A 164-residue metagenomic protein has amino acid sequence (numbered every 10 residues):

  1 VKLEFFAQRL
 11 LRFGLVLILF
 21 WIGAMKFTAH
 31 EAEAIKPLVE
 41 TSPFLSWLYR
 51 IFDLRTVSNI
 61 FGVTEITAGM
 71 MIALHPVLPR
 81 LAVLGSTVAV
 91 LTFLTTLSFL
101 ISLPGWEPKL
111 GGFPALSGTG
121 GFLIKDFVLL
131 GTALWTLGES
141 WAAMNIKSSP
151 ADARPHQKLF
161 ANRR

Functional and structural regions predicted by a protein language model:
V1-R164: Membrane-interface extramembranous regions
